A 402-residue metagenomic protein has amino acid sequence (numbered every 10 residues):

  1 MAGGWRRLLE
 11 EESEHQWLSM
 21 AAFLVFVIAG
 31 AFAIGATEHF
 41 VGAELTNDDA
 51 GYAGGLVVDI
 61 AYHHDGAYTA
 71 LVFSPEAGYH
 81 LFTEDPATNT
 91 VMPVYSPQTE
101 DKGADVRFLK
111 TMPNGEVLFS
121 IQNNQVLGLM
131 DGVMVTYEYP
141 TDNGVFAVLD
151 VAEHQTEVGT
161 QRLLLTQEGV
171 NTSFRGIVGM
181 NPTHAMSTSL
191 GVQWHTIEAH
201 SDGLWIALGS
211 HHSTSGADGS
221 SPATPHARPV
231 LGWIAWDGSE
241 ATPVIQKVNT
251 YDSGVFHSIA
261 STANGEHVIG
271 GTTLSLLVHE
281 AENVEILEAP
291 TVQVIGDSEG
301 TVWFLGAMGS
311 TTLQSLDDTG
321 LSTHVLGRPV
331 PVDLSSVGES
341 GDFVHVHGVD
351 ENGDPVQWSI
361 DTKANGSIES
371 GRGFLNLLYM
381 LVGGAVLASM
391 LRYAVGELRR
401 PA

Functional and structural regions predicted by a protein language model:
A2-Y52: Hydrophobic secretory-pathway targeting helix
A43-Y52, T90-E100, V133-T141, N181-T188 (+3 more regions): A short beta-strand motif characteristic of beta-propeller blades
A53-D65, D101-N114, N143-T156, S189-D202 (+4 more regions): Repeated scaffold domains used in trafficking and secretory/extracellular systems, primarily beta-propellers
D65-A70, G115-F119, E157-L164, D202-A207 (+4 more regions): Entry beta-strands of beta-propeller and related beta-repeat scaffolds
G78-F82, Q125-G128, V170-G176, S221-W233 (+3 more regions): A short loop-to-beta-strand structural motif that recurs across blades of beta-propeller domains
E84-T88, L129-V133, I177-N181, A235-S239 (+3 more regions): Short loop/turn segments that connect beta-strands within beta-propeller blades
G209-A227, K363-N365: Short, conserved, GDST-rich strand-edge loop motifs in beta-rich repeat architectures
A307-M308, T312-D318, S322-P401: Blade-level signature of beta-propeller repeat domains, shared across WD40, Kelch, NHL, RCC1 and BNR/Asp-box propellers
